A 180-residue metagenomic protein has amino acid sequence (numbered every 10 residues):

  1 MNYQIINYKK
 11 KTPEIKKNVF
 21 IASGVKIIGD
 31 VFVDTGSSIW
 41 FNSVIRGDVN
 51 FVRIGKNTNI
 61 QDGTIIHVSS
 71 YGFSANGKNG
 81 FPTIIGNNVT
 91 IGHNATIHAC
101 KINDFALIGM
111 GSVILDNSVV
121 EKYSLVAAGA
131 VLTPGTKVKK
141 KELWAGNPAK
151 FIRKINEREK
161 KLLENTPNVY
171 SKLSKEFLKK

Functional and structural regions predicted by a protein language model:
Y8-K139, L143-W144, A149-F151: Structural signal for interior beta-strand "rungs" in well-ordered beta-sheet cores of soluble enzyme domains
K160-K180: Acidic/histidine-enriched, glycine/proline-rich intrinsically disordered or flexible terminal extensions
